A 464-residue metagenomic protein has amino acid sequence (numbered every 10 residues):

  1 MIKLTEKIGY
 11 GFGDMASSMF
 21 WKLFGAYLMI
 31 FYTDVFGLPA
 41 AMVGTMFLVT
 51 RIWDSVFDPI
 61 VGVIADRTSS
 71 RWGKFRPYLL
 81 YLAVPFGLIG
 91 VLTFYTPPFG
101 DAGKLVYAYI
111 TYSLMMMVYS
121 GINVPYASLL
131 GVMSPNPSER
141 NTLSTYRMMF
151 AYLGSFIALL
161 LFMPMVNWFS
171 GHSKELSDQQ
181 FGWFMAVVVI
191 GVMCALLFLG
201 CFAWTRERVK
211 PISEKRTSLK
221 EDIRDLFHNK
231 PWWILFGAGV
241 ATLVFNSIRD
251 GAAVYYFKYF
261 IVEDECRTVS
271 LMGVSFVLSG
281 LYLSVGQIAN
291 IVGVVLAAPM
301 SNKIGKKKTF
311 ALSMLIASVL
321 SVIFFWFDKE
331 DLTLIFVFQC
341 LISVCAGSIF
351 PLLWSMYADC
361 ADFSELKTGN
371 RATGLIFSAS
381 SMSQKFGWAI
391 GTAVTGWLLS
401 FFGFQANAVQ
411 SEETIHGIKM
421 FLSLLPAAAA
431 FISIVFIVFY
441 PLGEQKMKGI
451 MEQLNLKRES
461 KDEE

Functional and structural regions predicted by a protein language model:
M1-E464: Membrane-embedded alpha-helical bundles of multi-pass transporters/translocases, especially carrier/permease families
